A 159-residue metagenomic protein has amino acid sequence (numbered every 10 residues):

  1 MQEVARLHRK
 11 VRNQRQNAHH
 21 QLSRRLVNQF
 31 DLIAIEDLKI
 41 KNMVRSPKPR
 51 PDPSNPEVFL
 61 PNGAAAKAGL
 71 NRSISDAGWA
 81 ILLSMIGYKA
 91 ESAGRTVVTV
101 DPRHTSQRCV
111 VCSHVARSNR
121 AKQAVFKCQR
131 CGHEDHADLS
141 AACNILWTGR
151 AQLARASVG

Functional and structural regions predicted by a protein language model:
M1-G159: Positively charged, helix-rich recognition surfaces that bind polyanionic ligands
